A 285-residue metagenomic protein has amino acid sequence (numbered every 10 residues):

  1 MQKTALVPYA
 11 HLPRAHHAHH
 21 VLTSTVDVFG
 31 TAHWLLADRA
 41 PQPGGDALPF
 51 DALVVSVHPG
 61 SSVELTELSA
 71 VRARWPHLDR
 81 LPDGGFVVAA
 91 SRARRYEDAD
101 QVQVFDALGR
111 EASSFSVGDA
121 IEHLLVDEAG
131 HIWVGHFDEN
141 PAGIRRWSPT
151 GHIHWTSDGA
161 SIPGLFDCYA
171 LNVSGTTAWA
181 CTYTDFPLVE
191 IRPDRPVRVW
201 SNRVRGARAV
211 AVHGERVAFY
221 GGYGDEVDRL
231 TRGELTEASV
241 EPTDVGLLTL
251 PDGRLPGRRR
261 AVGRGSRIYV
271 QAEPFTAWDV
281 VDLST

Functional and structural regions predicted by a protein language model:
M1-H58, T156-I162, Y169, G175-T177 (+2 more regions): Sequence/structural signature of beta-propeller modules and their immediately flanking N-terminal secretory/stalk
V7-A15, S61-A70, G109-S116, I153-I162 (+2 more regions): A short beta-strand motif characteristic of beta-propeller blades
A15-F29, P43, S69-D83, S116-A129 (+3 more regions): Repeated scaffold domains used in trafficking and secretory/extracellular systems, primarily beta-propellers
L35-R39, V88-Y96, V134-E139, A180-Y183 (+3 more regions): Conserved beta-strand positions in repeat-built beta-propeller and related beta-rich domains
A40-S56, R95-Q103, N140-G143, D185-R192 (+2 more regions): Structural motif
F50-S91: Blade-loop segments of beta-propeller domains
H58-G60, F105-G109, W147-T150, R192-R195 (+1 more regions): Short loop/turn segments that connect beta-strands within beta-propeller blades
H123-P193: Solenoidal tandem-repeat scaffolds enriched in leucines and small polar residues
